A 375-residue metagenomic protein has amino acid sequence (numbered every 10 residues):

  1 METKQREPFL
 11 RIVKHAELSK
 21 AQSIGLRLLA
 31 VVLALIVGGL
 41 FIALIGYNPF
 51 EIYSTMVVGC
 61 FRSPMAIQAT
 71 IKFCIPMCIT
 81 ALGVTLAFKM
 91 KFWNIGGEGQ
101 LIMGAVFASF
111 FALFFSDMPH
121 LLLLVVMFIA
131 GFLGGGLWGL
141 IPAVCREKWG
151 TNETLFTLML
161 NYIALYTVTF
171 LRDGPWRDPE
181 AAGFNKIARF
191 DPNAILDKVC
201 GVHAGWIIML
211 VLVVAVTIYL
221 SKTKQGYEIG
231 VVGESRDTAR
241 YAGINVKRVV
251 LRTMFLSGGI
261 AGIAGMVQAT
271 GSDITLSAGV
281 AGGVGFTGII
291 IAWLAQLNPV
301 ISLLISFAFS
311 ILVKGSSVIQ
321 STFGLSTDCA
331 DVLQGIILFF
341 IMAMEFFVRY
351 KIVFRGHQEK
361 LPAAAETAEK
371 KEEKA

Functional and structural regions predicted by a protein language model:
M1-V31, E234, Y241, N245-R248 (+1 more regions): Cytosolic-side transmembrane-helix boundaries in multi-pass membrane proteins
F9-I79: Membrane-interfacial amphipathic/re-entrant helices at transmembrane-helix boundaries
E17-G25, F88-G96, M118-A182, K222-K224 (+2 more regions): Short loop segments and helix-boundary regions at transmembrane helix junctions of multi-pass inner-membrane proteins
L40-I45, V58-F115, F132-T151, A292-Q296 (+3 more regions): Single transmembrane alpha-helix segments in multi-pass membrane proteins
Y47-E51, F88-A105, E147-F156, D273-F286 (+3 more regions): Short, non-helical or kinked segments that cap or interrupt transmembrane helices
E153-K222, T275, C329, G356 (+1 more regions): Transmembrane helix-bundle core of multi-pass membrane transporters and related energy-transducing complexes
V199-T275, P299-V300: Helix-loop-helix "hairpin" substructures at the membrane interface of multi-pass membrane proteins
F255-A261, G265-G335: Transmembrane alpha-helical segments in multi-pass inner-membrane proteins
